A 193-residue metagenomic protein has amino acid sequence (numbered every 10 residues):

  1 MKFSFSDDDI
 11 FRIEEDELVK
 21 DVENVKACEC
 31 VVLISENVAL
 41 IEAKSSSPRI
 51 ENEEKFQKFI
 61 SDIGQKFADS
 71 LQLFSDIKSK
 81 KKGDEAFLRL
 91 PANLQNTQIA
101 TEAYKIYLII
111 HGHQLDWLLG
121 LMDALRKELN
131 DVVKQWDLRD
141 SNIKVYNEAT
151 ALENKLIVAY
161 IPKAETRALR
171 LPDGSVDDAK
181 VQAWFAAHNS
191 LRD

Functional and structural regions predicted by a protein language model:
M1-A27, L33: Acidic-basic catalytic patches of nuclease active cores, encompassing PD-(D/E)XK and other metal-cofactor nuclease
E23, V32-S35, I99-E102: Flexible, charged surface loops at secondary-structure boundaries
C30-V32, A39-S45: Conserved catalytic cores of phosphodiester-cleaving nucleases, focusing on short active-site segments
N37-A39, K105: Structural motif
S45-I109, K127-R139: Catalytic cores of nucleic-acid endonucleases
I110-Q114: Short beta-alpha junction loops
L115-V176, Q182, S190-L191: Polybasic (Lys/Arg-rich)
